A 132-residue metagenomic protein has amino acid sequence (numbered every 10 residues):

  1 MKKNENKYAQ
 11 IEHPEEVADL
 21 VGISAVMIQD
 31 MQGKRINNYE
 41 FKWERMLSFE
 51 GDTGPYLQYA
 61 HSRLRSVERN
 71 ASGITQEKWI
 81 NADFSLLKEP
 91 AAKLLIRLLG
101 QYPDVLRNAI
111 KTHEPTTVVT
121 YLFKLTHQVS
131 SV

Functional and structural regions predicted by a protein language model:
M1-V132: Non-catalytic interaction-recognition regions
